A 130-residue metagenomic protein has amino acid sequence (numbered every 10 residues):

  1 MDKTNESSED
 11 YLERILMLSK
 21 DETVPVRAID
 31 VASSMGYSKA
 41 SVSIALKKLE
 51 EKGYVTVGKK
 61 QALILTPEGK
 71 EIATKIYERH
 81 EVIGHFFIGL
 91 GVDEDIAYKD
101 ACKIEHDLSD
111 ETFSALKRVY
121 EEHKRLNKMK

Functional and structural regions predicted by a protein language model:
D2-Y37: N-terminal helix-turn-helix DNA-binding core of bacterial DNA-binding proteins
Y11, V31, V42-K52: Basic amphipathic alpha-helical segments that dock to polyanions
S34, I72, G89: Residues within the alpha-helical elements of helix-turn-helix
A40, D95: Key DNA-contact positions within bacterial/archaeal DNA-binding proteins
Q61-R79: Basic, amphipathic "hinge/linker" alpha-helix immediately C-terminal to the N-terminal HTH DNA-binding motif
K99-K130: C-terminal regulatory/oligomerization modules of transcriptional regulators
